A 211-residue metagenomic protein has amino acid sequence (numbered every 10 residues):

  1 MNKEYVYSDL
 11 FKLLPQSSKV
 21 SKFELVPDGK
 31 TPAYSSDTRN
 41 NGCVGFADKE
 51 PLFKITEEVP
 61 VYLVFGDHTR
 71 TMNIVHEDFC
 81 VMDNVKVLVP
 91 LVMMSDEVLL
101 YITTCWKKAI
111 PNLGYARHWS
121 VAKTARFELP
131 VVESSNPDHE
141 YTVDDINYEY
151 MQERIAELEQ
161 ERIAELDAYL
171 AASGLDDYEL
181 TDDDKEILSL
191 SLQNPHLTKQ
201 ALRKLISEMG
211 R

Functional and structural regions predicted by a protein language model:
M1-N41, S134-R211: Non-catalytic DNA-recognition/assembly elements of restriction-modification systems
V6-F127, Q200-R211: DNA target-recognition domains and sequence-specific DNA-contacting regions of bacterial/archaeal
D78-N84, I110, E133-P137, D182-K185: A general structural signal for short secondary-structure boundary/capping elements
A116, P130-S135: Secondary-structure capping and domain/repeat boundary segments
